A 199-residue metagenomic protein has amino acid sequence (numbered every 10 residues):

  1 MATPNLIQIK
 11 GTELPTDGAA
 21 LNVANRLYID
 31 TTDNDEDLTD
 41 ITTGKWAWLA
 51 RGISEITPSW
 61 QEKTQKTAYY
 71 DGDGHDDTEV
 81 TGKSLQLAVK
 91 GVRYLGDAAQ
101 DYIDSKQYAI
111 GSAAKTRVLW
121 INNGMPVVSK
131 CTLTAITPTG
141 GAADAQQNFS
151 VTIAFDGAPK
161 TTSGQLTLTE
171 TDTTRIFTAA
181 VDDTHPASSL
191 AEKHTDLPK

Functional and structural regions predicted by a protein language model:
A2-A88, T134-Q147: Solvent-exposed edge beta-strands and adjacent loop segments that serve as assembly or binding interfaces
L6-Q8, E13-G18, A68-K130, P159-L166 (+1 more regions): Extracellular/virion structural assembly segments
R26, T32-D35, K106, T184 (+1 more regions): Short, flexible coil/linker elements and helix-boundary hinge sites characteristic of intrinsically disordered
L27, I53-E55, I103-S105, V118 (+2 more regions): Generic hydrophobic, helix-prone segments enriched in Leu/Val/Ile
T32-N34, Q61-K63, V92-G96, I121-G124 (+2 more regions): Generic structural motif
K106-S112, I136-G140, S150-A154, T171-R175: Short, low-complexity, polar/charged sequence segments that are solvent-exposed and flexible
L119-K160: Short beta-strand and beta-hairpin "edge-sheet" elements
Q165-K199: Intrinsically disordered, low-complexity terminal/linker regions enriched in Pro/Ser/Gly and acidic residues
